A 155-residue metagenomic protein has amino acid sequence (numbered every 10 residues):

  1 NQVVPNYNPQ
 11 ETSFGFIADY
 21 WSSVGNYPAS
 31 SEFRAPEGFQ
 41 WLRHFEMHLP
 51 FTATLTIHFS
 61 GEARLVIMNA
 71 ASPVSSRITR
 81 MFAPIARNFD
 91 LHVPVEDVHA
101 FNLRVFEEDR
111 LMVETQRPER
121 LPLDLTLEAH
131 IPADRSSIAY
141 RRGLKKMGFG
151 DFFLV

Functional and structural regions predicted by a protein language model:
N1-V155: C-terminal catalytic domain of Rieske-type non-heme iron oxygenases
